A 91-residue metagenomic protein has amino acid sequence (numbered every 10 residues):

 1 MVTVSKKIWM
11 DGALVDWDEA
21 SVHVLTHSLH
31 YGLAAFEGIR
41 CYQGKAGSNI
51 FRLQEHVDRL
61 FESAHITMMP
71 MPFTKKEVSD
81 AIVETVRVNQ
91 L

Functional and structural regions predicted by a protein language model:
M1-L91: Conserved alpha/beta cores of soluble small-molecule-handling proteins
